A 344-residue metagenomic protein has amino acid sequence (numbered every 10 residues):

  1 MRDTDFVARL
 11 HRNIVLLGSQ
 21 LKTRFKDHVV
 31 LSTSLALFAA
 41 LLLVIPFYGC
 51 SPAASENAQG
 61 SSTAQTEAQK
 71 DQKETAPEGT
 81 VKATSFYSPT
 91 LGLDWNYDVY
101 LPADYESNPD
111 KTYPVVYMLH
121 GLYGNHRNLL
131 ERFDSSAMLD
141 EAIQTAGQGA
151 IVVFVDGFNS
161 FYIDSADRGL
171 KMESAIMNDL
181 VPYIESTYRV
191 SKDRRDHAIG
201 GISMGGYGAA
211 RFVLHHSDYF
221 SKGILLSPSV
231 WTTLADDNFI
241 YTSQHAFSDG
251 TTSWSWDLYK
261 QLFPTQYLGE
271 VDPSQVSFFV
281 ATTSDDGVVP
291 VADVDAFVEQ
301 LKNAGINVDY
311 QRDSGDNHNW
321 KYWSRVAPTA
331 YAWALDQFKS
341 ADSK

Functional and structural regions predicted by a protein language model:
M1-D27: N-terminal secretory signal peptides that target proteins for export/translocation
L16, D27-L41: Sec-dependent N-terminal signal peptides
L16-S19, T33, R127, K192: Enrichment for repetitive, rod-forming helical segments
T23, A36-F38, Q65: Low-complexity, intrinsically disordered segments with a bias for serine/threonine
T23-F25, V29, Q59-S62: Intrinsically disordered, low-complexity segments enriched in glycine/proline and serine/threonine
Y48-G49: C-terminal motif of bacterial Sec signal peptides marking the signal peptidase cleavage site
P52-K344: Non-catalytic cap/lid and distal C-terminal segments of serine-dependent acyl enzymes
